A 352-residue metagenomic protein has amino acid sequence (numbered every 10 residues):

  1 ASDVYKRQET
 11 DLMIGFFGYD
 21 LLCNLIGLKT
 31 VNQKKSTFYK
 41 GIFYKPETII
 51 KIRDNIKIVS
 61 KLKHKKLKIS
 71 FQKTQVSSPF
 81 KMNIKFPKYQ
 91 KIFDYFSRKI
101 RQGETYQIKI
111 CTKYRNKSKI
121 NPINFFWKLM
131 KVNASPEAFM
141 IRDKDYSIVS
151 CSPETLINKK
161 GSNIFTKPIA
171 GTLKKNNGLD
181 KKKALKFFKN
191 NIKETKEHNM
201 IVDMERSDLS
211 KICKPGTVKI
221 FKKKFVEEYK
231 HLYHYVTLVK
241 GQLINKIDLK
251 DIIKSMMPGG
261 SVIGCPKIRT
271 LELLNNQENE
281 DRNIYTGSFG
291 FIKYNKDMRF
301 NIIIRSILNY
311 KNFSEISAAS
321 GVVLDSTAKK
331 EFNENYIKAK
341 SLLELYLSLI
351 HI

Functional and structural regions predicted by a protein language model:
S2-L349: Extended alpha-helical targeting/anchoring segments, especially N-terminal organellar/secretory targeting helices
